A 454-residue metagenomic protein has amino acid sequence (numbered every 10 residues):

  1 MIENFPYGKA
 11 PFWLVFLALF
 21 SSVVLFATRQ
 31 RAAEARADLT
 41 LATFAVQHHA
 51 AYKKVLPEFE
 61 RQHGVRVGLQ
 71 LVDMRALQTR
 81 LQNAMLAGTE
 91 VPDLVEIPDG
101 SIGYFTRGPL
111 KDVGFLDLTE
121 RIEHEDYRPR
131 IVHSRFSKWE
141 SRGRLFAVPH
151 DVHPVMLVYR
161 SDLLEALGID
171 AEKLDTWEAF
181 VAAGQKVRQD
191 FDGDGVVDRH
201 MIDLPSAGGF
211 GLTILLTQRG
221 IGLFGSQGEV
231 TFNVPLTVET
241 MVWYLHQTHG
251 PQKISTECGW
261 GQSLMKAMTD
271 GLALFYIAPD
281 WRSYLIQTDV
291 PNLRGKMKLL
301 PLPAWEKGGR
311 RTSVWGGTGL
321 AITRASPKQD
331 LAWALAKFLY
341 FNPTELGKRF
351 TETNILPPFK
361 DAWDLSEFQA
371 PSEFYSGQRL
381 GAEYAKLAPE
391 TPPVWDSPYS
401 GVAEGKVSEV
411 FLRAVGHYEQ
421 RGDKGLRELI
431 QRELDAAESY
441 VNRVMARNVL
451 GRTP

Functional and structural regions predicted by a protein language model:
I2-V24, E165, A385-P454: Conserved C-terminal helix/tail region of periplasmic/extracytoplasmic solute-binding proteins
A35-Y104, K266: Early extracytoplasmic/lumenal segment of secretory-pathway proteins
L71-R80, D175-V181, S255-T269: Short helix-initiation/N-cap motifs at beta->coil->alpha
D99-M156, K296-P301: Hinge/lid segment of periplasmic solute-binding proteins
D117-I131, K173, G195-V196, H200-M201 (+5 more regions): Short, solvent-exposed loop/beta-turn-alpha elements that line the ligand-binding surface or hinge of extracytoplasmic
E140-H150, V155, V181-V230, A273: Extracytoplasmic/periplasmic solute-binding protein
A183-Q185, Q227-C258, K298-W305: Glycine-centered hinge/linker elements that transmit conformational signals in sensory and ligand-binding systems
R282-L293, E306-E409, R452-T453: C-terminal lobe and pocket-closing loops of periplasmic/extracytoplasmic Venus-flytrap solute-binding proteins
